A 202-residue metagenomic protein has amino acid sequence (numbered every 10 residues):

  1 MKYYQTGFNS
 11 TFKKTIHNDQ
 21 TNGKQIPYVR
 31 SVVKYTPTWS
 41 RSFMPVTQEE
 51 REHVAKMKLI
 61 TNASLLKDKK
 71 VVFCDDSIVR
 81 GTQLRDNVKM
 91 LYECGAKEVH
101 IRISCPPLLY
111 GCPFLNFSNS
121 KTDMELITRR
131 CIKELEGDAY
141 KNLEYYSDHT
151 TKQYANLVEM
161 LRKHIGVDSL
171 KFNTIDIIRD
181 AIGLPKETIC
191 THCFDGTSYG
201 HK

Functional and structural regions predicted by a protein language model:
M1-K202: PRPP-associated nucleotide enzymes
